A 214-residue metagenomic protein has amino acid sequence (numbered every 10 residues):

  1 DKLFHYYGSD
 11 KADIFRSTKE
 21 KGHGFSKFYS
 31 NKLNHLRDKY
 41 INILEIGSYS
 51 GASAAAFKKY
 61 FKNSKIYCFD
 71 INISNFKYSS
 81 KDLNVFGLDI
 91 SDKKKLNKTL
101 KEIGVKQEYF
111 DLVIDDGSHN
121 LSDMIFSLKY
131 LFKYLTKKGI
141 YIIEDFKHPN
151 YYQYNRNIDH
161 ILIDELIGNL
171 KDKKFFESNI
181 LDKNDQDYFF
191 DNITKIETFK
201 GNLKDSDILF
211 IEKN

Functional and structural regions predicted by a protein language model:
D1-I114, S118-I143, K147-N214: A short alpha-helical cap/connector motif
